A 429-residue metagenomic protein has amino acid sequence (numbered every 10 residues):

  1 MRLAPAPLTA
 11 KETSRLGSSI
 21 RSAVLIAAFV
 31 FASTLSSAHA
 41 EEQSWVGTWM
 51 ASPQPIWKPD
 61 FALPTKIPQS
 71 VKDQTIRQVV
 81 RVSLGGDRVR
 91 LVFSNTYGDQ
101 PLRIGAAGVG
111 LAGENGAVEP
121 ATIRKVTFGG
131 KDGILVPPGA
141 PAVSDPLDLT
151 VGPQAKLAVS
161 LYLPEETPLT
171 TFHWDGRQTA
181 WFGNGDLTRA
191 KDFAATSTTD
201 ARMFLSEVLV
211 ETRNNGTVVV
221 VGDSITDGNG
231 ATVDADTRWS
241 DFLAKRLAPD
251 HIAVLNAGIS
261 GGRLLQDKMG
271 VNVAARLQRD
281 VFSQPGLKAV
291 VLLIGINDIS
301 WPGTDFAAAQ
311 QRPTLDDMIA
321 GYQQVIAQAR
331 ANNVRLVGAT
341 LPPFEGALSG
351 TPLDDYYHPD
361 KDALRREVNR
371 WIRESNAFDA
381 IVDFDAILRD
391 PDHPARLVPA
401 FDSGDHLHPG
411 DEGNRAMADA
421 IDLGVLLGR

Functional and structural regions predicted by a protein language model:
R2-L25: Bacterial N-terminal signal peptides that target proteins for export
A23-T34: Bacterial N-terminal signal peptides
A38-V221, G228-D234, R429: N-terminal secretory targeting modules
R90, T217-G222, T226, A253-G258 (+4 more regions): Structural recognition of the beta-strand scaffold that forms the well-ordered cores of secreted hydrolase catalytic
Y97, E165-E166, S224-G228, I259-L265 (+4 more regions): Solvent-exposed loop/turn segments at secondary-structure junctions within structured extracellular/periplasmic domains
A231, I259, R263-D317: Oxyanion-hole/transition-state-stabilizing segment in secreted/luminal serine hydrolases and related acyltransferases
A274, S300-P302, P342-R429: Catalytic His-Asp segment of secreted/periplasmic serine-dependent ester chemistry enzymes
Y322-R330: Surface-exposed amphipathic alpha-helices with a cationic face
